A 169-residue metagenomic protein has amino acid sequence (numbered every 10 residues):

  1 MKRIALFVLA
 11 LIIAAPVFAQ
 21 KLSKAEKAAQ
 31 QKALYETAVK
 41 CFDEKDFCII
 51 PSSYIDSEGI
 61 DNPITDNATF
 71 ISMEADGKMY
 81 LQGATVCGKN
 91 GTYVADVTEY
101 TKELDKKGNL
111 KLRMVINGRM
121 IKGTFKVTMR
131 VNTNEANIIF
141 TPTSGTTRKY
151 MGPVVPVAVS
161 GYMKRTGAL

Functional and structural regions predicted by a protein language model:
M1-A25: Bacterial Sec-dependent N-terminal signal peptides
L6, I12, K40-F42, D105: A generic structural signal for short, non-catalytic loop/turn and secondary-structure boundary residues
V17-K24, G77-M79, K149-P156, S160: Short N-terminal helix-initiation segments at or just after the protein's N-terminus
K21-K89, M163-R165: N-terminal secretory signal peptides
K40, T69-S72, V97-K106, K126-V131: Short, exposed beta-strand/loop patches in secreted or surface proteins that constitute
I64-D66, G91-A95, V155: Amphipathic hydrophobic-ligand
Q82-N117: Central antiparallel beta-sheet cores of small beta-barrel/beta-sandwich binding domains
L104-L169: Helix-rich interaction surfaces within compact, conserved domain-sized segments that mediate assembly or partner
